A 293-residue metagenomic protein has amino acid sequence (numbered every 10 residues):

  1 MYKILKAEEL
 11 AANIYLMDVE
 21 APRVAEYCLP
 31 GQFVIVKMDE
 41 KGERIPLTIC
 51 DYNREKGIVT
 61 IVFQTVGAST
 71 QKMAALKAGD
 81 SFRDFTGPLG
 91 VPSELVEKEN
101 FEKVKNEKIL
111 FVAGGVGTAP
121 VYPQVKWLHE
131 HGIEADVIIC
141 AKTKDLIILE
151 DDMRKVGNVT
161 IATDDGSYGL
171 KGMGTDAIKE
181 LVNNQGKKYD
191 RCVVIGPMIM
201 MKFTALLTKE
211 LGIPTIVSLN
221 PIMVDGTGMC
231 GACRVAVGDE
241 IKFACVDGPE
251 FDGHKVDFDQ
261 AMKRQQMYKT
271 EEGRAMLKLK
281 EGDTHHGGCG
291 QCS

Functional and structural regions predicted by a protein language model:
M1-D80: Ferredoxin-reductase
K6, D51, I161-T163, V217 (+1 more regions): Structural signal for conserved beta-strand scaffold positions within catalytic alpha/beta enzyme cores
V36, D84-F85, V235: A generic structural signal for residues embedded in beta-strands
D39, G87-P88, G238: Short, surface-exposed secondary-structure boundary micro-motifs
G42-D51, L89-E99, C245: Short, Lys/Arg- and Gly-enriched loop/turn segments at beta-strand edges
Q71-V224: FNR/FR-type flavoprotein reductase catalytic core
P120, M198-I199, N220-E250, T284-S293: Local cysteine-cluster metal-coordination motifs and their immediate loop/turn environment, predominantly Fe-S cluster
F243-D247, F251-S293: Short Fe-S-cluster ligation motifs
